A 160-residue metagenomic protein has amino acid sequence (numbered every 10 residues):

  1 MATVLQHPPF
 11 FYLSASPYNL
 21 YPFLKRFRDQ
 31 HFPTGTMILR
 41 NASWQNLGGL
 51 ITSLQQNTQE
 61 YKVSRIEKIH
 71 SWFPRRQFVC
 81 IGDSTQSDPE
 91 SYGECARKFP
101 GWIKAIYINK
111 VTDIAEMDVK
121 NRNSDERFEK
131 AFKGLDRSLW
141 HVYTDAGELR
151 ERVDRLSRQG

Functional and structural regions predicted by a protein language model:
M1-P17, P22: Glycine- and small hydrophobic-enriched segments that form the cores of compact globular domains
S16-G160: C-terminal cap/substrate-recognition subdomain and adjoining C-terminal extension of metal-dependent phosphatase-like
